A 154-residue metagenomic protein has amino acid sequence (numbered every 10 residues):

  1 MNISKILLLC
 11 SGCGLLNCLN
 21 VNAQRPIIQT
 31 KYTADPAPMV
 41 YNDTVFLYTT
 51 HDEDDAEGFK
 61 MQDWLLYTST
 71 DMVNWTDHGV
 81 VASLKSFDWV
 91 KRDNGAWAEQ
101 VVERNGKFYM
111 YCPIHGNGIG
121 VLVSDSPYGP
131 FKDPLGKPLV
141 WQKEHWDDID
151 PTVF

Functional and structural regions predicted by a protein language model:
M1-Q24: Bacterial Sec-dependent N-terminal signal peptides
V21-F154: Carbohydrate-active catalytic/glycan-binding domains of CAZyme proteins, especially the secreted or lumenal ectodomains
